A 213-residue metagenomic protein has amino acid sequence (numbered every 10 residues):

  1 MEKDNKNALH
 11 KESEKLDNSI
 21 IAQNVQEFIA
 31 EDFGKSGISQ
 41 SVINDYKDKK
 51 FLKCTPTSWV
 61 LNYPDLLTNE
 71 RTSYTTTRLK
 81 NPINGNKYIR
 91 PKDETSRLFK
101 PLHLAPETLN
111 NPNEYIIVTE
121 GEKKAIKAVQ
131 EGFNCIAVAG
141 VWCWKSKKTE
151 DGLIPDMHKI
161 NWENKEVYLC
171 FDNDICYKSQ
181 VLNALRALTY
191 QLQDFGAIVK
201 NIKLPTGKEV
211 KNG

Functional and structural regions predicted by a protein language model:
M1-N5, K147-G213: Modules that initiate DNA replication and primer synthesis
M1-W59, T189-Y190, K208-G213: Short, small/acidic-rich helices and loops at N termini and domain boundaries of DNA replication/processing enzymes
E2-K6, H10, E14, L79 (+6 more regions): Generic cytosolic/nucleocytoplasmic N-terminal low-complexity/intrinsically disordered segments
D17-N18, P112-E114, C176-Y177: A generic structural signal for short
S36-K50, G132-W144, V199-I202: Short, well-structured beta-strand/strand-turn elements
K53-E166, V181: Phosphate-handling DNA/RNA-contact segment within nucleic-acid enzymes
